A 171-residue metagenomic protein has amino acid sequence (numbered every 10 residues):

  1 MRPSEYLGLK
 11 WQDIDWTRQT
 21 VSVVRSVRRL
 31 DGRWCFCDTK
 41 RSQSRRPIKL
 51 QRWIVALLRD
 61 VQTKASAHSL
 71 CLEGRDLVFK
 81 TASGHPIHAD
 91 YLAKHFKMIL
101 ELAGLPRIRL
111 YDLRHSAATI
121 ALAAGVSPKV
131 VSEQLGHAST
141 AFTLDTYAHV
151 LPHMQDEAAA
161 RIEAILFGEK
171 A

Functional and structural regions predicted by a protein language model:
M1-V27, K129: Short, charged phosphate-coordinating catalytic segments
S4, L9-Q12, D90, S116 (+2 more regions): Structural detector for helix-capping/boundary residues
D13, A138, V150-M154, I165: The DNA-recognition helices of helix-turn-helix-type DNA-binding domains
R18, V27-I54, D60, A67-C71 (+5 more regions): C-terminal secondary-structure termini that scaffold catalytic or DNA-interacting sites
R18-V23, R109, I120-A121, S132-V150 (+1 more regions): Short functional hotspots where side chains directly engage DNA or cofactors
I48, Q62-E133, H137: Short, basic (Lys/Arg/His-rich) helix/loop patches that form interaction surfaces in the mid-to-C-terminal regions
